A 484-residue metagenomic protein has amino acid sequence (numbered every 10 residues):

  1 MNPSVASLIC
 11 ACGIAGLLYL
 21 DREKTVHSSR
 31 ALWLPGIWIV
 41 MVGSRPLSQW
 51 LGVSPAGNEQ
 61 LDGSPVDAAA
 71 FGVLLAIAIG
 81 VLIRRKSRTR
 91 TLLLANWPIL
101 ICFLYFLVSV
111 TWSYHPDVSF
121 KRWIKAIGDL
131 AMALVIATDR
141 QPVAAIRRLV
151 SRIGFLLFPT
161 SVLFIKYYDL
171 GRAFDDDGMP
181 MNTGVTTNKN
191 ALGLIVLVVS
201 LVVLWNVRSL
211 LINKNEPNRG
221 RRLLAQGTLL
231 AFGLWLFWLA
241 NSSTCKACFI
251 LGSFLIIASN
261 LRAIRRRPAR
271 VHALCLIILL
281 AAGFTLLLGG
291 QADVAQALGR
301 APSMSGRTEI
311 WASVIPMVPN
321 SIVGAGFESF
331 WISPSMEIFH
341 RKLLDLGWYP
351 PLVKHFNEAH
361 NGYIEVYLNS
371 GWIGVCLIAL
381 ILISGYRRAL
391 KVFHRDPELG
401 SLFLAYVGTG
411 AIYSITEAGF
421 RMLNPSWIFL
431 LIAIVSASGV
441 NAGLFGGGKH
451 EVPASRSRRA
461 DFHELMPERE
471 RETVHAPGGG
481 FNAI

Functional and structural regions predicted by a protein language model:
M1-P3, S7, L75-G80, F103-T111 (+8 more regions): Alpha-helical transmembrane segments of multi-pass inner-membrane proteins
C10-I14, P35, F249-F254, V271 (+2 more regions): Transmembrane alpha-helices of multi-pass inner-membrane enzymes
H27-P35, T89-L104, I136-V162, P217: Interfacial loop-to-transmembrane-helix boundary motif in multi-pass membrane proteins
G36, R221-A231, N357, N361 (+2 more regions): Loop-to-helix entry and N-terminal half of a specific, functionally important transmembrane alpha helix in multi-pass
W97, V207, F254, A258 (+1 more regions): Hydrophobic transmembrane alpha-helices and their immediate junctions
I165-L170, F237-A240, S253-M304, A312-P319 (+5 more regions): A membrane-periplasm/extracellular boundary helix in multi-pass inner-membrane enzymes that assemble envelope glycans
G233-L236, S242, G347-A389: A conserved mid-to-late transmembrane alpha helix and its immediate loop/hinge that forms the functional core
V294-A312, V323-S370: Long extracytoplasmic/lumenal interhelical loops at the membrane interface of multi-pass membrane proteins
